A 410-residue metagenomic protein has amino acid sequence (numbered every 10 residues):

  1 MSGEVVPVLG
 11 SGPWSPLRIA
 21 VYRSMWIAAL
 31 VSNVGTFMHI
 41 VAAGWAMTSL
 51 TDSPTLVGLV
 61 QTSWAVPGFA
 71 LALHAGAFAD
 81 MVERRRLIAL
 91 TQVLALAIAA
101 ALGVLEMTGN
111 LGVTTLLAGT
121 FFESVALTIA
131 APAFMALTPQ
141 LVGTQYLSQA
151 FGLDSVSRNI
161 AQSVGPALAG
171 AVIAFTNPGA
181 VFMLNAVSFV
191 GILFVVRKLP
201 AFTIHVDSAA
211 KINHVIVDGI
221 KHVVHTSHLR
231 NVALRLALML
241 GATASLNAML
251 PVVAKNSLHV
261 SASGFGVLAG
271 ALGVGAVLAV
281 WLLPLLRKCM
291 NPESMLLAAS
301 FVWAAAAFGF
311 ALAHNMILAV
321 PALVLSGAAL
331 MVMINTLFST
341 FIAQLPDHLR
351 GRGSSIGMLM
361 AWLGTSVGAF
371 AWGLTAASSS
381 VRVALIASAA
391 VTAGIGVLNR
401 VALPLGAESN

Functional and structural regions predicted by a protein language model:
S2-G10, Q149, R197-K221, N410: Flexible cytoplasmic inter-helical loops of multi-pass small-molecule transporters
P7-P67, H225-L272: Helix-loop boundary and gating motifs at the non-cytosolic
S24-I40, W64-A77, E83-I98, T115-I173 (+5 more regions): Substrate-agnostic recognition of the 12-TM MFS/MFS-like secondary transporter fold
W26, G58-Q61, I88-A89, L117 (+6 more regions): Hydrophobic/aromatic positions within or immediately flanking transmembrane alpha-helices of multi-pass small-molecule
G44-L50, G103-T108, V164-L184, N256-S257 (+1 more regions): Transmembrane alpha-helix termini and helix-breaking/packing motifs in multi-pass membrane transporters
T51, E83, L105-E106, N110 (+2 more regions): Helix-breaking motifs and short loop linkers at transmembrane-helix boundaries and internal kinks in secondary membrane
A70-H74, R85-L87, A101, V217 (+4 more regions): C-terminal transmembrane bundle of multi-pass solute transporters/carriers
G109, A136, Q140, F182-K211 (+2 more regions): Helix-loop junctions on the cytosolic side of multi-pass membrane transporters, especially the intracellular loop
